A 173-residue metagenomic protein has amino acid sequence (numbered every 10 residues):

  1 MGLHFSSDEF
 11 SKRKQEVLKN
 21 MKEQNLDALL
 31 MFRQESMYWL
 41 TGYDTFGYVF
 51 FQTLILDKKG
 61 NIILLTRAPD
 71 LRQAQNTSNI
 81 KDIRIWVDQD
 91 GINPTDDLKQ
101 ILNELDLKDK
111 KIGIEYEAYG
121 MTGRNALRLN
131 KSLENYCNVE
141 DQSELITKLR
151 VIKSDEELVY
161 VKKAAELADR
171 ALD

Functional and structural regions predicted by a protein language model:
M1-R170: A composition/biophysics-driven feature that prefers long, compositionally simple stretches
